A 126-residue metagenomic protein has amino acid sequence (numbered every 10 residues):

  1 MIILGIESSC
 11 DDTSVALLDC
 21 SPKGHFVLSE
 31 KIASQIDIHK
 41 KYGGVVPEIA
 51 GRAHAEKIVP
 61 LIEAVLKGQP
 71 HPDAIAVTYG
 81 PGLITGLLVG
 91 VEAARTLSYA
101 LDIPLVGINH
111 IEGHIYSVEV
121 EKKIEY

Functional and structural regions predicted by a protein language model:
M1-Y126: Short acidic/glycine-rich loops and adjacent helix/strand connectors that line catalytic pockets where negatively
